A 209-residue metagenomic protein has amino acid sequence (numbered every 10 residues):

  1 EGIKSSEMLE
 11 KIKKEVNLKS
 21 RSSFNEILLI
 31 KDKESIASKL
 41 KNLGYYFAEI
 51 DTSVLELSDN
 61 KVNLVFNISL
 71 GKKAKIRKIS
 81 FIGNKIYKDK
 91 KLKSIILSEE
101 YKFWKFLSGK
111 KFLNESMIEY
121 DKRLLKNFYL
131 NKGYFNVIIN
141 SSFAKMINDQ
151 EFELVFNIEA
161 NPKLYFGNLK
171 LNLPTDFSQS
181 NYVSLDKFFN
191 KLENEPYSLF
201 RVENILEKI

Functional and structural regions predicted by a protein language model:
E1-I209: Interaction-mediating elements
